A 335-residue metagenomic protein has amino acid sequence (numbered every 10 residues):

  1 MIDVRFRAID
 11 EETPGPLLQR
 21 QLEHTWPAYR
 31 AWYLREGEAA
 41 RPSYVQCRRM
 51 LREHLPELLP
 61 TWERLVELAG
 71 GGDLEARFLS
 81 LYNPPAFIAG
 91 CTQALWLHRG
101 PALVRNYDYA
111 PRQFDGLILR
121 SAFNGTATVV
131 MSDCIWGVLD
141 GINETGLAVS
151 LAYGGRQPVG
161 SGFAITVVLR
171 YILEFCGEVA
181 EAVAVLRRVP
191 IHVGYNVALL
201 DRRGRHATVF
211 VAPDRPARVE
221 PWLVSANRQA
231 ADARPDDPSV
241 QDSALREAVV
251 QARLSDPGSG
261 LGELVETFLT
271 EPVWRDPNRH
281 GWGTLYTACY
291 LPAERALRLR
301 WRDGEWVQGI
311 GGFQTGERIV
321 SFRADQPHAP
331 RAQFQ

Functional and structural regions predicted by a protein language model:
M1-G71, L81, H98-Q335: C-terminal, well-structured catalytic/ligand-binding subdomain of enzymes
L74-L95: Short, glycine/charge-rich beta-strand/loop segments that flank catalytic centers and engage negatively charged groups
